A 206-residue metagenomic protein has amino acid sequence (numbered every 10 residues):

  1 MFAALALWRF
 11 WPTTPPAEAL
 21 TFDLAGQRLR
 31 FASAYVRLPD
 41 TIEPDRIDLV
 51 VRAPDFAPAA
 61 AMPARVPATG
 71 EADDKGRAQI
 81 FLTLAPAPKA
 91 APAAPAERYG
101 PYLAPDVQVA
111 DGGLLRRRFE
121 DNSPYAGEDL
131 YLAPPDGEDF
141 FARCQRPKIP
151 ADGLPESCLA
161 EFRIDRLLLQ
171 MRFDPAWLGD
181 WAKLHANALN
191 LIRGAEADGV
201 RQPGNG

Functional and structural regions predicted by a protein language model:
M1-V107: Charge-rich, low-complexity N-terminal segments
L20-L24, Y131-L132, A160-F162: Short acidic-hydrophobic surface loop/beta-edge motif
L24-R28, G137, I164-R166: Glycine-centered tight beta-turn/hairpin loop motif at sheet-sheet or coil-to-beta transitions
Y35, R146-K148, F173-P175: A mature extracytoplasmic/lumenal domain signature
D40, I149, R163, D174 (+1 more regions): Residue-level marker of positions within ordered structural domains that often coincide with functionally constrained
E71-E156: Non-cytosolic head/periplasmic domains of membrane-anchored proteins
L154-Q170: Extended hydrophobic
R166-G206: Surface-exposed amphipathic alpha-helical segments
